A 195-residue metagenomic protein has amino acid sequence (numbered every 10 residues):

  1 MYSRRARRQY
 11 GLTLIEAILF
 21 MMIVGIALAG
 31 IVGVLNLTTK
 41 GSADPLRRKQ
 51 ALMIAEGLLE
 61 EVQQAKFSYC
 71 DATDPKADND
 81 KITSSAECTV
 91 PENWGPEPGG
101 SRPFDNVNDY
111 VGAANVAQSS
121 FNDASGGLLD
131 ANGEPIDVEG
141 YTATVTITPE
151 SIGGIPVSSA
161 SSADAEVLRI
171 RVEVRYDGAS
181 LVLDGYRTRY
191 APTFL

Functional and structural regions predicted by a protein language model:
M1-L12: N-terminal leader/signal peptides at the extreme start of proteins
S3, A43, V182-D184: Coiled-coil-like amphipathic alpha-helices with heptad-repeat character
R5, L19-A27, P45, S120 (+2 more regions): N-terminal hydrophobic or amphipathic segments with adjacent small-residue motifs that include Sec signal peptides
L12-E56: Aliphatic-rich helix starts adjacent to a transmembrane/signal segment
K49-L195: Low-complexity, Gly/Pro-rich coil/beta segments used as flexible assembly/activation regions
